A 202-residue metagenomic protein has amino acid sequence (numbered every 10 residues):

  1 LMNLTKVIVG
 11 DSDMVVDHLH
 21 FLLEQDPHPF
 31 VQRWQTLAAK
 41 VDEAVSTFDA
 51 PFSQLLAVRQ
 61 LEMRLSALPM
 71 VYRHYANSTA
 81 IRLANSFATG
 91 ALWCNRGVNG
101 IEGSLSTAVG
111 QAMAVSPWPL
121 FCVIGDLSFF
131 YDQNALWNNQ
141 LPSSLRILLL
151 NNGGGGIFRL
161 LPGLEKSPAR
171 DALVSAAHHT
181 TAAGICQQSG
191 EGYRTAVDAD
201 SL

Functional and structural regions predicted by a protein language model:
L1, Y75-S78, G125: Structural motif
L1-Q35, N139-Q140, I147, G153 (+1 more regions): Glycine-rich, acidic loop regions that bind phosphate or pyrophosphate groups
T5, L61, C186: A residue-level signal for conserved active-site and pocket-lining positions in enzyme catalytic cores
I8, S12, V16, P27-W34 (+5 more regions): Generic structural signal for well-ordered, non-membrane alpha-helical segments in soluble metabolic enzymes
V16, N85-L202: Thiamine diphosphate
L19-D26, K40, R64-L68, A114 (+2 more regions): Change "in soluble alpha/beta enzymes" to "in soluble alpha/beta proteins
E24-F30, R73-S78, L149-G154, R170-L173: Short, functional N-terminal and low-complexity linear motifs
Q35-P117: Active-site diphosphate/adenylate-binding microenvironment
